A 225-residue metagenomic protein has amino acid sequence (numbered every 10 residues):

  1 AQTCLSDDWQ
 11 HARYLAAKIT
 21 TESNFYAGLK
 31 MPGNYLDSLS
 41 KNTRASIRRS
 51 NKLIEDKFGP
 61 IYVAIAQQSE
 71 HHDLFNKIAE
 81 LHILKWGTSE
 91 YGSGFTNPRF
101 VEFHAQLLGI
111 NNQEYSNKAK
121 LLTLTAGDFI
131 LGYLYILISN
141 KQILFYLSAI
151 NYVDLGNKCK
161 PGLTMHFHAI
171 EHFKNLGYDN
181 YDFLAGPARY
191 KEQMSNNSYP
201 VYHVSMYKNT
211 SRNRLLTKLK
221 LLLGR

Functional and structural regions predicted by a protein language model:
Q2-N24, K30-N157: A conserved beta-strand-loop-helix scaffold within acyl/acetyltransferase catalytic domains
Q10-L36, N175-R225: Active-site/acyl-donor-binding loops of N-acyltransferases
Q106-G109, F167-N175: Short glycine/serine- and small hydrophobic-enriched flexible loop segments
G156-I170: Conserved acetyl-CoA-binding loop-helix of GNAT-fold acetyltransferases
